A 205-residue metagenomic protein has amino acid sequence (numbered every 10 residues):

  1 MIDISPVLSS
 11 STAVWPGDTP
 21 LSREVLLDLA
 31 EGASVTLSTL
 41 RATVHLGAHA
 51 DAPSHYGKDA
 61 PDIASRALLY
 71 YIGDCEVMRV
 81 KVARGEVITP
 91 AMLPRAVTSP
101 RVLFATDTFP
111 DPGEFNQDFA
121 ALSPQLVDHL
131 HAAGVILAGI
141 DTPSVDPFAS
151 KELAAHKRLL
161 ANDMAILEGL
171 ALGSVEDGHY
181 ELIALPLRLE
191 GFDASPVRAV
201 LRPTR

Functional and structural regions predicted by a protein language model:
M1-R205: Active-/binding-site microenvironments in catalytic and ligand-binding cores
